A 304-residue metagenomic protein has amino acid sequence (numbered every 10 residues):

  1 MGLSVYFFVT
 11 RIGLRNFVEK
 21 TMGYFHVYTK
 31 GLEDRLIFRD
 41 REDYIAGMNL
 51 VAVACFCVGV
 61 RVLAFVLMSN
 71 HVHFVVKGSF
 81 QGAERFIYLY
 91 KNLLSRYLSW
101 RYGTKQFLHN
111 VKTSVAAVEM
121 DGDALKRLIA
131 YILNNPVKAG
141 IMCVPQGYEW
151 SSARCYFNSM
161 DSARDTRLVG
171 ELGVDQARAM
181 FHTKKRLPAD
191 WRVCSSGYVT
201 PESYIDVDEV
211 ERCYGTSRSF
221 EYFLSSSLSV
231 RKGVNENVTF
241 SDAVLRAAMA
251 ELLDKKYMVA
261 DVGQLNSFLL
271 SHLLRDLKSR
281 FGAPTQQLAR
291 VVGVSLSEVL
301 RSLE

Functional and structural regions predicted by a protein language model:
G2-A64, S79-E304: Short Pro-Cys-Gly-centered "Cys-loop" motif that presents a nucleophilic cysteine in a tight turn
H71-G78: Short beta-strand->loop micro-motif that forms the acidic, two-metal-ion catalytic signature in nucleotide-processing
